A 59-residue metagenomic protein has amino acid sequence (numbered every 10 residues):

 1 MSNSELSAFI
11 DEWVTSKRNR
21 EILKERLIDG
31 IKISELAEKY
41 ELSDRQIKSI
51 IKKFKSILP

Functional and structural regions predicted by a protein language model:
M1-R18: Short, Lys/Arg-enriched anionic-surface-contact patches
T15-I31: Short, amphipathic alpha-helical "recognition" segments used to contact nucleic acids or chromatin
E35-Y40: Short alpha-helical "recognition helix" segments of helix-turn-helix
R45: Key DNA-contact positions within bacterial/archaeal DNA-binding proteins
I51: Short amphipathic alpha-helical/adjacent loop interface patches that line ligand and macromolecule-binding sites
F54-P59: C-terminal flanking helix
